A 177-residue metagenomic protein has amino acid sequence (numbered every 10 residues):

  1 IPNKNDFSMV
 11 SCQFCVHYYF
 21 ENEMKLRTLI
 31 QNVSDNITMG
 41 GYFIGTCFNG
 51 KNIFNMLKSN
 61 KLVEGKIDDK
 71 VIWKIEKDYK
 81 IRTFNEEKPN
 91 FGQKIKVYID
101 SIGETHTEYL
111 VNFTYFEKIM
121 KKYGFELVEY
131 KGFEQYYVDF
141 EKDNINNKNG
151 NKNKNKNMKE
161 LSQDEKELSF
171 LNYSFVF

Functional and structural regions predicted by a protein language model:
I1-V10: A short acidic, Gly/Pro-enriched loop at the edge of an enzyme's catalytic core that lines a small-molecule cofactor
Q13, I44-C47: Alpha/beta-hydrolase-fold catalytic nucleophile elbow
V16-H17, M39, F48-I53: Short "lid" loop at the C-terminus of a central beta-strand within the Rossmann-like core of SAM-dependent
H17, M24-M39: A short glycine-rich, Lys/Arg-flanked "PGG" loop and its adjoining helix->strand segment in the class I
K25-L29, F48-K51, N60, F133-F140: Short amphipathic alpha-helical segments embedded in low-complexity Lys/Glu-rich regions
T46, G50-Y123, V128-Y130: SAM-dependent methyltransferase
Y123, N157-F177: Core SAM-dependent methyltransferase catalytic element
V138-K159: Charged, often glycine-rich, active-site loop that binds/positions anionic groups
